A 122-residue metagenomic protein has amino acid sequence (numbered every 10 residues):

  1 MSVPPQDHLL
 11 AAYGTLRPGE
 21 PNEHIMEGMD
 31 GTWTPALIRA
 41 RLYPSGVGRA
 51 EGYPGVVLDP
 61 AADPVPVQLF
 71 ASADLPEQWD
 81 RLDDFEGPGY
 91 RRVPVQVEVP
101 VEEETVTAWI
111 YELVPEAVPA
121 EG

Functional and structural regions predicted by a protein language model:
S2-G122: Glycine-aromatic micro-motifs
